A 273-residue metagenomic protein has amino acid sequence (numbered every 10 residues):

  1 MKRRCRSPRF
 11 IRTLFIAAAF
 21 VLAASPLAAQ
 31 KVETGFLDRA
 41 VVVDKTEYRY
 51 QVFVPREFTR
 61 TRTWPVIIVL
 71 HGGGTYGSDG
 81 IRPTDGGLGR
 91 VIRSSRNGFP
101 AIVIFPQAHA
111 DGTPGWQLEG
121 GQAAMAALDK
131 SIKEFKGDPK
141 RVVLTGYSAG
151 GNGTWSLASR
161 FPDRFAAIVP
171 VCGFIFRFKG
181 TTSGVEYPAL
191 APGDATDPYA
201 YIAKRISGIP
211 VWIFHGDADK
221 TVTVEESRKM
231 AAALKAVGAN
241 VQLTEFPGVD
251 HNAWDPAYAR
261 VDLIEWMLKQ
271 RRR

Functional and structural regions predicted by a protein language model:
K2-F15: Bacterial N-terminal signal peptides that target proteins for export
T13-A24: Bacterial N-terminal signal peptides
L27-V66, A126, T145-A149, A191-D194 (+4 more regions): A domain-start/cap signature at the N-terminus of enzymes
Q51, V66-L70, I102-Q107, R141-T145 (+4 more regions): Structural recognition of the beta-strand scaffold that forms the well-ordered cores of secreted hydrolase catalytic
E57-R62, G112-A149, P162: Gly/Ser-rich "nucleophile elbow"/oxyanion-hole loop immediately N-terminal to the catalytic nucleophile in hydrolases
V66, L70-M125: Active-site machinery of serine-nucleophile hydrolases
G151-P162, I168: Short glycine-enriched nucleophile-adjacent loop and the immediately C-terminal alpha-helix near the catalytic center
A167-V261: The feature captures the conserved acid-bearing segment of alpha/beta-hydrolase catalytic domains
